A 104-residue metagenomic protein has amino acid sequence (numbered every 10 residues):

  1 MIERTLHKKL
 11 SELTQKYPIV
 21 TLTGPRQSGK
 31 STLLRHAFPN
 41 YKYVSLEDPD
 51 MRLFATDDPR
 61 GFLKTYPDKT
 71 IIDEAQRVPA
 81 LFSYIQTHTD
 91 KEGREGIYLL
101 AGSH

Functional and structural regions predicted by a protein language model:
M1-H104: Phosphate-binding site recognition
